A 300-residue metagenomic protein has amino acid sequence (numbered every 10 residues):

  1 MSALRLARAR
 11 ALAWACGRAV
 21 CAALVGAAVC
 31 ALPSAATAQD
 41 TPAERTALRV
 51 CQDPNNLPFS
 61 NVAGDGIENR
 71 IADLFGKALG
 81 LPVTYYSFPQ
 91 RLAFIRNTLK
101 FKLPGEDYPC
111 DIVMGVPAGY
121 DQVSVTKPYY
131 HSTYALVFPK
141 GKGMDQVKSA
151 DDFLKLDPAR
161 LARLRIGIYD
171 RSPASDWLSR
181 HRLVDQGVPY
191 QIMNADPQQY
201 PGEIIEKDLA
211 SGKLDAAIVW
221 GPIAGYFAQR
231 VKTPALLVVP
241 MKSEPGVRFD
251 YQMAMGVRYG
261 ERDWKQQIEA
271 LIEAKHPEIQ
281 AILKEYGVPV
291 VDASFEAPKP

Functional and structural regions predicted by a protein language model:
M1-A15: N-terminal secretory signal peptides that target proteins for export/translocation
C16-A31: Bacterial N-terminal signal peptides
D40-V116, Y120-D121, A195-Q199, E285-P289: Extracytoplasmic small-molecule ligand-binding "clamshell" domains of the periplasmic binding protein/Venus flytrap
D53-N56, H131-A135, G143, Q229-I272 (+1 more regions): Periplasmic-binding protein-like
P54-L57, G64-K77, L136-P201, P222 (+1 more regions): Bilobed "Venus flytrap"/periplasmic-binding protein-like clamshell domains and structurally analogous long
L81-P82, K100-G115, L164, I204-I205 (+3 more regions): Alpha-to-beta junction loops
Y85-A159, R171, K232, P240-R248: Acidic, polar ligand-binding/catalytic clefts
Y169-Q186, E269-P300: Ligand-binding clefts/hinges and TM-proximal coupling segments of bilobed small-molecule sensing domains
